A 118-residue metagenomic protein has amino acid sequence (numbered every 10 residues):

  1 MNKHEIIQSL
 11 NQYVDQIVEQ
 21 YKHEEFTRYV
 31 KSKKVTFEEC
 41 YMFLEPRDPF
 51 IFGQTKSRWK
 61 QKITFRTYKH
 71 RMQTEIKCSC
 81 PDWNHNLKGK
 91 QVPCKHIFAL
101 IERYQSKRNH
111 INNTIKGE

Functional and structural regions predicted by a protein language model:
M1-E118: Long, low-complexity, compositionally biased intrinsically disordered regions
